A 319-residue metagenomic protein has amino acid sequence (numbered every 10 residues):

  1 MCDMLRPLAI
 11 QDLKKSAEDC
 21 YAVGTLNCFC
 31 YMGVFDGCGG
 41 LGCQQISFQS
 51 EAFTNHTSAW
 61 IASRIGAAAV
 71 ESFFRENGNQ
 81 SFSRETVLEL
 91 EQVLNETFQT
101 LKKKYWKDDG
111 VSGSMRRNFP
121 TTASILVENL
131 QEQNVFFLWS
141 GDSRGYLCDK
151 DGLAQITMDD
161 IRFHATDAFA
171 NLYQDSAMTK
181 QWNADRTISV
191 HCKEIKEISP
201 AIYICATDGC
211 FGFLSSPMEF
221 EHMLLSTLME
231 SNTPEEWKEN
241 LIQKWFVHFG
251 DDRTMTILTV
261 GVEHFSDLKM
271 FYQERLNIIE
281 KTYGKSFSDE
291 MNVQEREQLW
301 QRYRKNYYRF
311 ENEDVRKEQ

Functional and structural regions predicted by a protein language model:
M1-C20, E96-S114, T157-D175, F287-V315: Short glycine- and acidic-rich boundary segments immediately preceding or forming the N-terminal edge of structured
M1-E71, S143, C192: N-terminal entry segment of metal-dependent catalytic domains or homologous docking segments
K15-T25, F29, R116-E132, F163-S215 (+2 more regions): Acidic loop->beta-strand submotif enriched in PP2C/PPM serine/threonine phosphatases
G33-D36, L138-S140, I204-A206: Short hydrophobic beta-strand that contains or immediately precedes a catalytic carboxylate
G37-I46, R144-Y146, G209-S215, F246-H248: Short acidic, Gly/Ser-rich segments with clustered Asp/Glu that frequently serve as metal-coordination loops in enzyme
S50-E96, H222-Q243: Helix-loop-helix
E76-D149, A177-P200: Catalytic core of PPM/PP2C metal-dependent serine/threonine phosphatase domains
R186-Q319: C-terminal catalytic subdomain
